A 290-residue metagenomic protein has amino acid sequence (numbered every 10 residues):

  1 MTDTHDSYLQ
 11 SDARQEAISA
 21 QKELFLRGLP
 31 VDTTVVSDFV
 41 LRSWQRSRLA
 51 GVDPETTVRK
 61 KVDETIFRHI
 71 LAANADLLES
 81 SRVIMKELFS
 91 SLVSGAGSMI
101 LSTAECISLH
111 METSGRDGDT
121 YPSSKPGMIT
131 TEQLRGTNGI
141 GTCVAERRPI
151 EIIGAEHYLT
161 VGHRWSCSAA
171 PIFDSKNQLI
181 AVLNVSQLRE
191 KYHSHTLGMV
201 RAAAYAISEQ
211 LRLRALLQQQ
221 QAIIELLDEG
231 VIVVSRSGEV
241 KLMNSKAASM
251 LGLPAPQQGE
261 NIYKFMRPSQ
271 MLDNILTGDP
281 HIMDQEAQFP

Functional and structural regions predicted by a protein language model:
M1-L101, E112: N-terminal low-complexity or simple alpha-helical regulatory segments that function as activation/interaction modules
L49, S108-G141, R201, Q219-Q220 (+1 more regions): PAS-family sensory domains
E64-L92, M99-A155: Regulatory sensory and allosteric helical modules in signal-transduction proteins and certain transcription factors
A72-V83, Y192-M199, A203-L226: Short, charged amphipathic alpha-helical "coupling" segments at sensory-output junctions in signaling proteins
S81-L101, R212-A248: Sensory modules in modular signal-transduction proteins
G162-P171, I282-D284, P290: A short beta-strand signature within small-molecule sensing/ligand-binding domains used in signal transduction
I172-L183: Short hydrophobic/glycine-rich mini-motifs in sensory/regulatory modules that couple input to downstream signaling
V182-K191: Short beta-strand-to-loop transition segments that serve as allosteric relay/switch motifs in sensory/regulatory domains
